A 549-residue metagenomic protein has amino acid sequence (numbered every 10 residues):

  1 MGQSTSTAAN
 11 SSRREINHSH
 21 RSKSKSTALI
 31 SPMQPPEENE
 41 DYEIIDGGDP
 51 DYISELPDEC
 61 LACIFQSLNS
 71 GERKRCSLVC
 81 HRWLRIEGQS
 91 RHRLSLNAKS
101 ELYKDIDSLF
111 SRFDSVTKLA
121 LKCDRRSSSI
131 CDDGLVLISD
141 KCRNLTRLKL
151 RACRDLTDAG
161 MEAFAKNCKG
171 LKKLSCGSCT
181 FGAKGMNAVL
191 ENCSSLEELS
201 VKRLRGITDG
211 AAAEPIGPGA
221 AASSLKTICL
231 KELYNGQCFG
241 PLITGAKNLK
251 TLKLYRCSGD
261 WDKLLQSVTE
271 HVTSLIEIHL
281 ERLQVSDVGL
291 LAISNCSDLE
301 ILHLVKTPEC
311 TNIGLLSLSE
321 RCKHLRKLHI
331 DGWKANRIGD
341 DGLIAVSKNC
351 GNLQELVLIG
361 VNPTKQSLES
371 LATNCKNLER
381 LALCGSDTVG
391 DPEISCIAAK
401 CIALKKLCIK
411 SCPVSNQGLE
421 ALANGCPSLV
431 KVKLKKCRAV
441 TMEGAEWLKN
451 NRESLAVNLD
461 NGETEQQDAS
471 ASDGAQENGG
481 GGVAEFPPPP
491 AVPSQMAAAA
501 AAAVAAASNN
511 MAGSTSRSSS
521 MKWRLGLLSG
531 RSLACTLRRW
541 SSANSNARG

Functional and structural regions predicted by a protein language model:
M1-A165, G170-T227, Q237-T244, T251 (+1 more regions): N-terminal adaptor-interaction module of cullin-RING ubiquitin ligase components
M1-E55, T464, A469-G549: CRL adaptor-proximal regions
A62, G71, R91-L94, E101-Y103 (+6 more regions): Innate immune receptor modules and recognition interfaces
S70, S100-I106, R125-D133, R154-A159 (+12 more regions): Short, solvent-exposed loop/turn at the beta-strand->alpha-helix junction within individual leucine-rich repeat
L94-L96, L119-K122, L148-L150, L174-C176 (+11 more regions): Conserved hydrophobic beta-strand positions in leucine-rich repeat
F110-S111, D133-K141, M161-N167, M186-C193 (+11 more regions): A structural signal for leucine-rich repeat
C257-S258, I276-P413: Eukaryotic tandem repeat interaction scaffolds
L407-C412, L419-G462: Ankyrin-repeat TPLH-centered helix-turn motif and closely related helix/turn capping elements of eukaryotic
